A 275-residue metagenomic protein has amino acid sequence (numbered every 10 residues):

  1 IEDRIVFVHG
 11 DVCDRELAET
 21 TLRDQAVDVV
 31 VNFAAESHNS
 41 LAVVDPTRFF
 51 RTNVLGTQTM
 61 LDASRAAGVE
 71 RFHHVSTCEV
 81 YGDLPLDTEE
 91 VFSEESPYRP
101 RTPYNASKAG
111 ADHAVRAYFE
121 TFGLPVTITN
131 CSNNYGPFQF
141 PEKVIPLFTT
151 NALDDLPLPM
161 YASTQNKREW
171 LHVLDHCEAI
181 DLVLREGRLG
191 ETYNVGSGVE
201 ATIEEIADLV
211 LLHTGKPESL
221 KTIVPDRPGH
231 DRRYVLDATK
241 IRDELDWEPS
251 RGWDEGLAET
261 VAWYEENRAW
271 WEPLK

Functional and structural regions predicted by a protein language model:
I1-N134, L174, I203, E259-N267 (+1 more regions): N-terminal Rossmann-like NAD(P)+-binding domain of SDR-like oxidoreductases, especially those catalyzing
V6, G10, A152-K275: C-terminal substrate-binding subdomain of Rossmann-fold SDR/epimerase-dehydratase oxidoreductases
T20, L41-V44, Q139, K143 (+3 more regions): Generic recognition of short, well-ordered alpha-helical segments
D83-L84, P137-F138, E244: Residues that scaffold the ATP/ADP-binding catalytic core of kinase and kinase-like folds
D87-E90, P141-T149, V210: A glycine/serine/threonine-rich, flexible loop-to-helix segment that serves as the NAD(P) cofactor-binding "lid"
